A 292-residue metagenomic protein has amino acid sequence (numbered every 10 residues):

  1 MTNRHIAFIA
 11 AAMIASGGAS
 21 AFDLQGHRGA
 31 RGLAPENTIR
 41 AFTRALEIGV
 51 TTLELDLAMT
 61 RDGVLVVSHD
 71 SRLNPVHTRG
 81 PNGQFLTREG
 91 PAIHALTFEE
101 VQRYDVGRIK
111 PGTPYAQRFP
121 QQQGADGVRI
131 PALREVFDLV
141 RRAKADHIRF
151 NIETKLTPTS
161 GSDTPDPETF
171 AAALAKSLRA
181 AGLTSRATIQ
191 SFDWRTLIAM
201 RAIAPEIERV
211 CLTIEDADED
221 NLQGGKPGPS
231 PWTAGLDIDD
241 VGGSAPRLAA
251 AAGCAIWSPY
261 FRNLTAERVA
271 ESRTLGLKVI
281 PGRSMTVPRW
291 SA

Functional and structural regions predicted by a protein language model:
M1-A7: Bacterial N-terminal signal peptides that target proteins for export
F8-M13, G17-A292: Phosphate-group recognition and catalysis centered on beta-loop-alpha active-site segments
